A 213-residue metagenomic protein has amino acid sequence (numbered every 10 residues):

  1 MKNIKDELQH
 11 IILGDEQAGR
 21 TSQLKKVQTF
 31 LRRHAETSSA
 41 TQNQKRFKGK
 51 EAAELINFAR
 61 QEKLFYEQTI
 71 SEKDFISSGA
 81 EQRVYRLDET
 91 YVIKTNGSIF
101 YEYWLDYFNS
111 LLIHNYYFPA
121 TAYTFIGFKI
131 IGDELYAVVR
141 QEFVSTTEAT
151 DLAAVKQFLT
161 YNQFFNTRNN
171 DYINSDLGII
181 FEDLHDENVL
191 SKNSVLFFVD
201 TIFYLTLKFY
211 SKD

Functional and structural regions predicted by a protein language model:
M1-E72: Juxta-kinase regulatory segment immediately upstream of eukaryotic protein kinase catalytic domains
S38-K48, T69-A120: ATP-binding glycine-rich loop module of kinase domains
L87-D88, I131-D133, K192: Structural motif
Y91, T121, A137-V139, I180 (+1 more regions): Protein kinase-like catalytic core scaffold
V92-S98, E142-V144, D200-I202: Active-site ExK catalytic segment of metal-dependent nucleases
G97, N115-N170: Conserved structural core of kinase catalytic domains
F100-N109, A149-A154, Y210: Active-site-adjacent loop/helix micro-motif of nuclease/hydrolase catalytic cores
I173-D213: Catalytic activation segment of kinase domains across protein kinase-like and atypical kinase folds
